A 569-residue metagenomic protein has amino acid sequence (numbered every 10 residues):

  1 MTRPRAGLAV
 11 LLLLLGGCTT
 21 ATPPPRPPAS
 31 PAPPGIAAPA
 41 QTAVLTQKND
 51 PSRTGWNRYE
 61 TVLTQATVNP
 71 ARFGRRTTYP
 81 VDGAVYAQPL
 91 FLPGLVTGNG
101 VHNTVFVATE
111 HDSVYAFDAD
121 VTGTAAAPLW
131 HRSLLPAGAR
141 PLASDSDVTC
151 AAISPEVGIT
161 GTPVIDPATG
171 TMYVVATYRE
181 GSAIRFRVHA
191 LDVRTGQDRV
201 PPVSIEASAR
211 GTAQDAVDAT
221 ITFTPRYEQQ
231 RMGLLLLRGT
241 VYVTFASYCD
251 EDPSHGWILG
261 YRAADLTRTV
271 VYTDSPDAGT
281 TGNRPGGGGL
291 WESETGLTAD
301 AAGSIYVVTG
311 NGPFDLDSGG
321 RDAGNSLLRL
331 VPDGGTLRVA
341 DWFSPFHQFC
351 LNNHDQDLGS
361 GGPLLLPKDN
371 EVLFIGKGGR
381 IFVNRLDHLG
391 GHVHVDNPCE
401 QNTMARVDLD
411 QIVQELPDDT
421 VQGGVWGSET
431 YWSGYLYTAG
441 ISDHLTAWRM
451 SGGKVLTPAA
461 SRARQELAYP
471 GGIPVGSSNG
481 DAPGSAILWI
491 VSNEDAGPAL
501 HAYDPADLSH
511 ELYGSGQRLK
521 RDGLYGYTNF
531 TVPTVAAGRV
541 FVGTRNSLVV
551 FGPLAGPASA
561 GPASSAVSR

Functional and structural regions predicted by a protein language model:
M1-P31: Secretory targeting and sorting signals
R26-A43: N-terminal low-complexity, Pro/Thr/Ser-rich intrinsically disordered segments that act as propeptides or flexible
I36, G552, G556-R569: Short, low-complexity, Pro/Ser/Thr/Gly-rich segments in the mature regions of secreted, periplasmic
A40-G391, W426-W448, G471-S478, L488-R518 (+1 more regions): Mobile, glycine-rich extracellular loop/lid and propeptide segments that shape or gate substrate/ligand access
R385, D396-D419, G423-Y437, T446: Glycine-rich phosphate/ribose-binding loops and adjacent secondary-structure elements that form binding surfaces
L456-G472: Detector for outer-membrane/organellar transmembrane beta-barrel domains, recognizing the amphipathic beta-strand
Q465-E466, N479-D481: Extended C-terminal subregions enriched in glycine
